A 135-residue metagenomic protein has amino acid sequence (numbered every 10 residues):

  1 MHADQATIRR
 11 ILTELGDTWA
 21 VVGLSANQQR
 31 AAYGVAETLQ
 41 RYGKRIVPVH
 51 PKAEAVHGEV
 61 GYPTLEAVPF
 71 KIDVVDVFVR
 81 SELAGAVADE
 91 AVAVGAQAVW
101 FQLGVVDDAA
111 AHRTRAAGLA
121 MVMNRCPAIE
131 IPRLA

Functional and structural regions predicted by a protein language model:
M1-K52: Hydrophobic, well-ordered beta-alpha structural blocks that scaffold small-molecule cofactor pockets
G43-K44, V94-Q97, A117-L119: A short helix->loop->beta-strand "cap" motif at the edges of active sites that frequently abuts
V49-T64: N-terminal beta-loop-helix "entrance" segment that forms/cooperates in small-molecule cofactor or anionic ligand
V56-E59, D73, A109-H112, E130-A135: Short, charged, surface-exposed secondary-structure boundary motifs
L65-L103: Mid-chain, well-packed structural core segment of small domains
L103-I131: Rossmann-fold NAD(P)-binding glycine/threonine-rich loop
